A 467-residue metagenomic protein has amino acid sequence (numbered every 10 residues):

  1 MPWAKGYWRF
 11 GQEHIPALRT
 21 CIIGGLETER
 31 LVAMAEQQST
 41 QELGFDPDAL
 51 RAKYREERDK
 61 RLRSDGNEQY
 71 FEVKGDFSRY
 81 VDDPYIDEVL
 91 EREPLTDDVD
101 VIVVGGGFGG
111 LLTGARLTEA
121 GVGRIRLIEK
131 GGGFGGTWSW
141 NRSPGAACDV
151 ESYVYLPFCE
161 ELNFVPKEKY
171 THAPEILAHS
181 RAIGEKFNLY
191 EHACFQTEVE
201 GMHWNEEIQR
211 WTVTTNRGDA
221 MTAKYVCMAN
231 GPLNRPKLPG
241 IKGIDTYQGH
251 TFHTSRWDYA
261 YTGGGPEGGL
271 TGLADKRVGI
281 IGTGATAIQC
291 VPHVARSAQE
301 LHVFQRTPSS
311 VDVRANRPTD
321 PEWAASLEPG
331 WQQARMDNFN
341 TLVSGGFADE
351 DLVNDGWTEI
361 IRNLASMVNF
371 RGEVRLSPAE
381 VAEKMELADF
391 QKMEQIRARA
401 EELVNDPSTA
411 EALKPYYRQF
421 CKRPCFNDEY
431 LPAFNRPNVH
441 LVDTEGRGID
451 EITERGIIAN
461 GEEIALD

Functional and structural regions predicted by a protein language model:
I15, T20-A33: Short, Lys/Arg-enriched N-terminal segments with co-localized hydrophobic residues within the first ~10-30 amino acids
A35-V101, T118-D245, G249, A260 (+4 more regions): N-terminal FAD-binding dinucleotide-binding subdomain shared by FAD-dependent oxidases/monooxygenases
G105-G107, T283-G284: Glycine-rich Rossmann-fold phosphate-binding loop(s) that bind the pyrophosphate of adenine dinucleotide cofactors
G110, A287: N-terminal Rossmann-fold NAD(P) dinucleotide-binding loop
R116, H293: Active-site signature of alpha/beta-hydrolase-fold catalytic machinery across serine- and Asp/Cys-nucleophile hydrolases
